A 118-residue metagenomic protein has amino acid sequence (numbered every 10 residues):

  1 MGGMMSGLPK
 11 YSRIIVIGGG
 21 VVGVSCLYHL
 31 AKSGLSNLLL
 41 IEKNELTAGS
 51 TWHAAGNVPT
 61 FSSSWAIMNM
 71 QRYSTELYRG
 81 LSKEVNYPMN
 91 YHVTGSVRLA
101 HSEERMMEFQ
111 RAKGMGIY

Functional and structural regions predicted by a protein language model:
M1-M5: N-terminal mitochondrial targeting presequence
S6-P9, K32, Y91: Short, flexible hinge/linker loops that cap or flank conserved catalytic cores
S6-V22, L39: Beta1/beta-strand and adjacent pyrophosphate-binding region of the FAD-binding site in flavoprotein oxidoreductases
Y11-S12, L35-S36, T94: Short coil/turn connectors at secondary-structure junctions
L30-A31, G116: Hydrophobic alpha-helical packing residues
A31-W52: Glycine-rich FAD pyrophosphate-binding loop
G56-Y118: Dinucleotide-binding Rossmann-like beta1-alpha1 core, especially the glycine-rich loop that anchors the ADP
